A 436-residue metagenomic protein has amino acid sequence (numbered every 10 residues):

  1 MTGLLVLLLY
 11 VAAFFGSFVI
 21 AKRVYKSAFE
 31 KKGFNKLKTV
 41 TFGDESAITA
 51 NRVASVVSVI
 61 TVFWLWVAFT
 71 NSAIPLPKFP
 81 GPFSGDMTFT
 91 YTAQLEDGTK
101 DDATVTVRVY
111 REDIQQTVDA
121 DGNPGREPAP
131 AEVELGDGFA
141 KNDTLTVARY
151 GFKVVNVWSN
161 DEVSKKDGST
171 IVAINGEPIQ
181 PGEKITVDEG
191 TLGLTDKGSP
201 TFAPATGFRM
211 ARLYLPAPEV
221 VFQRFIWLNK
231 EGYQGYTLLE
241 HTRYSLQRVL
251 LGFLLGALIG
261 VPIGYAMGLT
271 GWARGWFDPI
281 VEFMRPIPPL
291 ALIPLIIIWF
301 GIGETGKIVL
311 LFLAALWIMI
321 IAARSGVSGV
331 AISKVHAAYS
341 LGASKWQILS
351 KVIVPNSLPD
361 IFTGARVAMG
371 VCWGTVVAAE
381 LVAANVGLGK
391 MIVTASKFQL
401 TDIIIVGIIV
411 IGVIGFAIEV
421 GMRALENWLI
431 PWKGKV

Functional and structural regions predicted by a protein language model:
M1-T2, K36-I48, S72-G151, N156-N160 (+2 more regions): Periplasmic/extracellular loop-to-transmembrane helix junction in inner-membrane transport proteins
T2-A12, P75, E240-V249, I298-A322 (+1 more regions): Loop-to-helix entry region at the N-terminal start of transmembrane alpha-helices in multi-pass membrane transporters
F14-K32, S328, I405-V436: C-terminal transmembrane helix and the adjacent membrane-cytosol boundary/short C-terminal tail of inner/organellar
L251-V281: Transmembrane-helix boundary motif in ABC transporter permease subunits
G268, D278-I318, S325-G326: Generic hydrophobic transmembrane alpha-helix motif, especially the helices
I298, V327, G374-I414, I430-V436: Glycine-rich helix-loop "coupling/hinge" segments at transmembrane-helix boundaries in multipass transporters
L313, W346-A378, V406, V410 (+2 more regions): Transmembrane alpha-helices
I318, A322-A365, L388: Short cytoplasmic-facing helical segments at TM-TM junctions of multi-pass membrane proteins
